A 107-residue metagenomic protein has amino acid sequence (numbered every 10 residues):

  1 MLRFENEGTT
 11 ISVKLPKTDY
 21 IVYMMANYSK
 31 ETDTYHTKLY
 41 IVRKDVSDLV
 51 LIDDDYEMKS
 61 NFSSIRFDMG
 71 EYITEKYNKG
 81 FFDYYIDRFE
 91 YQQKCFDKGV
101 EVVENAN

Functional and structural regions predicted by a protein language model:
M1-D19, M25: Negatively charged, low-complexity tracts enriched in Asp/Glu with abundant Ser/Thr
E5-G8, E31-H36: A short, compositionally biased
I11-K14, I41, Y91, C95: Short, low-complexity interaction segments enriched in Ser/Thr/Pro/Gly
V13, Y23-M24, Y35-V42: Short linear proline/tyrosine/threonine-rich motifs used for host-factor recruitment and membrane trafficking/assembly
K17, R43-S47: Solvent-exposed strand-loop boundary residues in beta-sheet-rich modules
M25-E31: Short beta-strand micro-motifs enriched in acidic
D33-T37, S47, S63: Hydrophobic residues embedded in beta-strands of well-ordered beta-sheets
D48-N107: Mixed-charge, Lys/Arg-enriched low-complexity segments
